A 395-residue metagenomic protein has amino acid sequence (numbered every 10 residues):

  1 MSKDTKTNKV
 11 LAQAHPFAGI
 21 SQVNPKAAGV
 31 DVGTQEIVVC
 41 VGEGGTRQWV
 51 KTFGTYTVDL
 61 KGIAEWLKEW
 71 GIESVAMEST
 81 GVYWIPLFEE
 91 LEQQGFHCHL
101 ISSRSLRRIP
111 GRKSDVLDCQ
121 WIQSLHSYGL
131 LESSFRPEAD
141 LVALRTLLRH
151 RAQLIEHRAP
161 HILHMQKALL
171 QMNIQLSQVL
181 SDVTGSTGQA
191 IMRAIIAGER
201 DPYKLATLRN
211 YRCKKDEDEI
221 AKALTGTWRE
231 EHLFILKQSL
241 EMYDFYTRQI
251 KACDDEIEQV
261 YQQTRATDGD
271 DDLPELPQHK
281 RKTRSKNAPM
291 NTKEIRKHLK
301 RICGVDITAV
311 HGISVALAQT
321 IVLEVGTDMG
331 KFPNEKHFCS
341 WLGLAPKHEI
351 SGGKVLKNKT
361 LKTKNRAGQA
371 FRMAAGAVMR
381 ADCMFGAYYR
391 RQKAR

Functional and structural regions predicted by a protein language model:
M1-R395: A detector of single, family-specific signature residues that are central to catalytic or substrate-handling motifs
